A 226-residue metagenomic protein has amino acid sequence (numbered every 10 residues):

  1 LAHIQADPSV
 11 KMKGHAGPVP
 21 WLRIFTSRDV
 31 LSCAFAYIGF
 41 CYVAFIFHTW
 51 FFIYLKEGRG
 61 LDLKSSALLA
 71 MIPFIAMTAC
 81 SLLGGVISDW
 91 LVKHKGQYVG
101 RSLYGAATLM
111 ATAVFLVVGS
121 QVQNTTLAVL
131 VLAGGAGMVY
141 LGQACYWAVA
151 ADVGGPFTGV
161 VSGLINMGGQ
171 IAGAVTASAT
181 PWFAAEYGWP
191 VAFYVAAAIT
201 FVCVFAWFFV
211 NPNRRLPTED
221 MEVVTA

Functional and structural regions predicted by a protein language model:
L1-C33, G58, T225-A226: Juxtamembrane intracellular "pre-TM" segments in multi-pass secondary transporters
F25-G85, Y140-W147, A151, T176-A177: Extracytoplasmic gate region of multi-pass secondary transporters
A34, A67, A106, G159 (+1 more regions): Conserved glycine-rich helix-kink/hinge and helix-boundary motifs of the Major Facilitator Superfamily
L55-K56, I87-S88, V92, T180-G188: Interfacial helix-cap and linker-helix signal at transmembrane-aqueous boundaries of multi-pass secondary transporters
D62, G100-L103, T180-I199: A membrane-interface helix-boundary motif in multi-pass transporters
S81, A151-Y187: A late C-terminal transmembrane helix in Major Facilitator Superfamily
Y98-Y146: C-terminal transmembrane helical hairpin of 12-TM major facilitator-type secondary transporters
F115, G119-Q121, A197-A226: Multi-pass alpha-helical transporter architecture, strongest for 12-TM Major Facilitator/SLC carriers used
